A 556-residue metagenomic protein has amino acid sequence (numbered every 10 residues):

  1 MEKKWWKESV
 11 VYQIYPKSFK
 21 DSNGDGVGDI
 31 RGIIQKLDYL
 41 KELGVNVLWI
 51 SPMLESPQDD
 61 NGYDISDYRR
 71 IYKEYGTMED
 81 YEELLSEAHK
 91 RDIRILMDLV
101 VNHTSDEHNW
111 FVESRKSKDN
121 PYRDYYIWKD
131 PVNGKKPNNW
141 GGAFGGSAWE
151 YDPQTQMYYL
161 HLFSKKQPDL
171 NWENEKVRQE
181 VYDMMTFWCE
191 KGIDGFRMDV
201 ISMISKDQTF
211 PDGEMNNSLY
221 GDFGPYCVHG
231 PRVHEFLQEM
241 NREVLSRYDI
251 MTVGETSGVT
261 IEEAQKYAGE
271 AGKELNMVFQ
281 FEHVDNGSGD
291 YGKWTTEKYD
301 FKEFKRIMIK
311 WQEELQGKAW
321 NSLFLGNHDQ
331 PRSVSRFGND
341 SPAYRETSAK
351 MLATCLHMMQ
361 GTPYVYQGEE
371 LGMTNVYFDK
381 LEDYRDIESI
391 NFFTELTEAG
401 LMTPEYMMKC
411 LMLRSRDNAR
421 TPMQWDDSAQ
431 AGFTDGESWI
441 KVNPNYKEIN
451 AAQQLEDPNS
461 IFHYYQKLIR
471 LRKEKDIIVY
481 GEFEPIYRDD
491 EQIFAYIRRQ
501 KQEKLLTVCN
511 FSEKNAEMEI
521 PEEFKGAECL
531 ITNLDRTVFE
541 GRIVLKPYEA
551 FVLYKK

Functional and structural regions predicted by a protein language model:
M1-G526, T532-K556: Active-site and adjacent substrate-binding regions of carbohydrate-active enzymes
